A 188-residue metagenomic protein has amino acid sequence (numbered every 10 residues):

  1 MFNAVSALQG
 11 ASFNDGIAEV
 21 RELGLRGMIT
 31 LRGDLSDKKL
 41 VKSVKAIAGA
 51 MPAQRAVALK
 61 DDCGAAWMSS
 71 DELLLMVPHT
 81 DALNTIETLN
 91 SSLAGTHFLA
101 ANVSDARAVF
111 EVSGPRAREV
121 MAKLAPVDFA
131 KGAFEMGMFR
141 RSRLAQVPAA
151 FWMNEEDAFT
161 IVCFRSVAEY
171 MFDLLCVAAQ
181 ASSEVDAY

Functional and structural regions predicted by a protein language model:
M1-Y188: Basic, glycine/lysine-rich polyanion-binding surfaces/domains
